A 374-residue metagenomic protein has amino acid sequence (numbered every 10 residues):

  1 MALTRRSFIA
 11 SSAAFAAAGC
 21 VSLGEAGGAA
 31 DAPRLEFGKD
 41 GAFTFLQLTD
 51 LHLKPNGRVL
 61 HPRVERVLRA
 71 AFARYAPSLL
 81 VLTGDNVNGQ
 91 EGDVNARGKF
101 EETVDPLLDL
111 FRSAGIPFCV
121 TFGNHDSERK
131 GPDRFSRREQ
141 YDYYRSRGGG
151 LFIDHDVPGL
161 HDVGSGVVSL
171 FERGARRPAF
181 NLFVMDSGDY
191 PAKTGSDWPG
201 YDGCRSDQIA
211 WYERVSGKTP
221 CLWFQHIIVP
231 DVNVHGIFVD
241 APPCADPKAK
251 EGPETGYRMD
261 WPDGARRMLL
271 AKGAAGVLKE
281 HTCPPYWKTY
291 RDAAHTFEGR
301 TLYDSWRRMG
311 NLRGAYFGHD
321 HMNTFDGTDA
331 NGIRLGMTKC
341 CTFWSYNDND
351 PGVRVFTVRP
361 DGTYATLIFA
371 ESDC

Functional and structural regions predicted by a protein language model:
S7-A26: N-terminal export signals
G27-L107: N-terminal active-site segment of His-dependent metallophosphoesterases
A30-R34, E101-P220, D240-W261, A265 (+1 more regions): Extended active-site neighborhood of metal-dependent phosphoesterases/phosphodiesterases
A32-R34, K39, L170-E172, Y286-A294 (+2 more regions): Binuclear metal-dependent phosphoesterase catalytic core
F43-L53, A179-D189, F224, R334-C340: Active-site-proximal beta-strand elements of phosphoester/diester hydrolases
L48-T49, L80-D85, F118-G123, F224-Q225 (+4 more regions): Active-site neighborhood of phospho(di)ester-bond hydrolases with catalytic His/Asp-centered motifs
K54-N56, N88-E91, V120-P132, Y190-K193 (+3 more regions): Active-site environment of divalent metal-dependent phosphoester hydrolases
N181-V184, S196-T324: His/acidic metal-ligating clusters that form di-metal
